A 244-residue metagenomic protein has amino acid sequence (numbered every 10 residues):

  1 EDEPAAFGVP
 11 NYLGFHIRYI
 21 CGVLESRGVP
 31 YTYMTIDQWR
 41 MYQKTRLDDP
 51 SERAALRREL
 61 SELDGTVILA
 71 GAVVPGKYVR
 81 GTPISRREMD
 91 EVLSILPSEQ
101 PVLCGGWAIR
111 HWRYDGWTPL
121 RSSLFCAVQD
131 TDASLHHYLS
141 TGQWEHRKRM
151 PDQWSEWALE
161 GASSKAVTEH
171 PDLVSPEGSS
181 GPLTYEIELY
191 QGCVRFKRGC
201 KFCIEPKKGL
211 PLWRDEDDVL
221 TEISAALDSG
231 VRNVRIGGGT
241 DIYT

Functional and structural regions predicted by a protein language model:
E1-N11: Short glycine-rich His-centered loop
D2-E3, A70-G76, T240-T244: Conserved radical SAM core fold
E3-A5, G142-L189, N233: N-terminal [4Fe-4S]-dependent radical SAM core
Y12-Y19, E88: Conserved alpha-helical elements of sugar-nucleotide-dependent glycosyltransferases
Y19-Y31: Short helix-loop-beta junction
P30-T32, P101-V102, V234: Hydrophobic anchor at the start of a short beta-strand that flanks the dinucleotide cofactor-binding loop
T35-A162: Glycine-rich beta-alpha loop elements in corrinoid/cobalamin-binding modules across cobalamin-dependent enzymes
E169-T244: Radical SAM [4Fe-4S] cluster-binding motif and immediate context
